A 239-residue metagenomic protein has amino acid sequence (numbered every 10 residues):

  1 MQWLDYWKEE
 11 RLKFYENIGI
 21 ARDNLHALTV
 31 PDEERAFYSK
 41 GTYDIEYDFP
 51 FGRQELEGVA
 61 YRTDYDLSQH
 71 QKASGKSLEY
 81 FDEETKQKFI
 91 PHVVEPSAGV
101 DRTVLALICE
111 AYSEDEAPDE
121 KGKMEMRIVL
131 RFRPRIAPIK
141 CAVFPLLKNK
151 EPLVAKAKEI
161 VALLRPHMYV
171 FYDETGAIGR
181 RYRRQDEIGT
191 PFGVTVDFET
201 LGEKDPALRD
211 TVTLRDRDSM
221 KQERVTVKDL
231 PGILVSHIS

Functional and structural regions predicted by a protein language model:
M1-S239: NTP/phosphate- and nucleic-acid-binding module
